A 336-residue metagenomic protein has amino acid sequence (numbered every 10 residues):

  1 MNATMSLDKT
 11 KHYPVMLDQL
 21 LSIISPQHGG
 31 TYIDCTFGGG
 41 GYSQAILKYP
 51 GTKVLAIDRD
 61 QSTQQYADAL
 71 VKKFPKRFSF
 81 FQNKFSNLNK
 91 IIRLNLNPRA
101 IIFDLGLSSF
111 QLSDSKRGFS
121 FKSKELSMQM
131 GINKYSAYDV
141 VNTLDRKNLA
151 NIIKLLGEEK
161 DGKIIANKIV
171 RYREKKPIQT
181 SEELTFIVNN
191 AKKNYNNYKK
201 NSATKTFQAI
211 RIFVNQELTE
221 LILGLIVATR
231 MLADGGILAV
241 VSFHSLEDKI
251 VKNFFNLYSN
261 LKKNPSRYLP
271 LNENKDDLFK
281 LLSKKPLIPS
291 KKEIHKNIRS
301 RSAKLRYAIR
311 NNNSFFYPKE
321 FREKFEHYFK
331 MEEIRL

Functional and structural regions predicted by a protein language model:
M1-L336: S-adenosyl-L-methionine-dependent methyltransferase catalytic core, i.e., the SAM/SAH-binding region
